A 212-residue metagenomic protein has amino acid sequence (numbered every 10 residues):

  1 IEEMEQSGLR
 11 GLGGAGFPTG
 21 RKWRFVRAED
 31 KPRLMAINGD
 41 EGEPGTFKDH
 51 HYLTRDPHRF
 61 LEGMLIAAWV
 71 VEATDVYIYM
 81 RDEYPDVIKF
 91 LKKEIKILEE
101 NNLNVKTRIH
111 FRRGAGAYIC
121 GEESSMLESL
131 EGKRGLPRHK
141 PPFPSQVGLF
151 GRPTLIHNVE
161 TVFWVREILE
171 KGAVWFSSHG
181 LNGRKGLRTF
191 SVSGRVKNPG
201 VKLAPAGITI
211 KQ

Functional and structural regions predicted by a protein language model:
I1-Q6, A73-I78, T107: Iron-sulfur (Fe-S) cluster-binding modules
M4-F25, G116-E128, G132-R134: Conserved phosphate/anionic-ligand binding catalytic regions in large, soluble enzymes, centered on
S7, L12-D30, H50-D56, E170-W175: Conserved alpha/beta core surface patches that mediate binding of polyanionic ligands
K31-R59: Glycine-rich phosphate/pyrophosphate-binding loop regions near the starts of catalytic domains
G39-P44, W69-A73, R195: Short connector loops/turns at beta-strand edges and beta->alpha or beta->beta junctions
D56-V70: Histidine-anchored nucleotide/phosphate-binding helix
G63-L65, G207-Q212: Short amphipathic, charge-patterned alpha-helical segments
I88-A206: Hydrophobic alpha-helical positions that pack around
